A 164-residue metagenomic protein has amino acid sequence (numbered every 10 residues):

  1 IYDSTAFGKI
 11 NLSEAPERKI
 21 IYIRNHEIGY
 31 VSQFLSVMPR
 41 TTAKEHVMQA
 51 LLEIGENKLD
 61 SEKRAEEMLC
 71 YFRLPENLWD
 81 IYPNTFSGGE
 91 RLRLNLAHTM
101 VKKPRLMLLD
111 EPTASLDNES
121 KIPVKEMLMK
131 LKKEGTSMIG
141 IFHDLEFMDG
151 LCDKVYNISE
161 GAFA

Functional and structural regions predicted by a protein language model:
I1-Y22: ABC ATPase NBD Q-loop/coupling interface
T41-L52: Q-loop/switch helix immediately C-terminal to the Walker
D60-N77: Conserved ABC ATPase "signature" region
Y82-F86, E90: Conserved ABC ATPase signature
K103: Conserved catalytic motifs of ABC-family nucleotide-binding domains
M107-D110: Catalytic Walker B motif of ABC-type/P-loop ATPase nucleotide-binding domains
F142-H143: H-loop/switch region of ABC-family ATPase nucleotide-binding domains
